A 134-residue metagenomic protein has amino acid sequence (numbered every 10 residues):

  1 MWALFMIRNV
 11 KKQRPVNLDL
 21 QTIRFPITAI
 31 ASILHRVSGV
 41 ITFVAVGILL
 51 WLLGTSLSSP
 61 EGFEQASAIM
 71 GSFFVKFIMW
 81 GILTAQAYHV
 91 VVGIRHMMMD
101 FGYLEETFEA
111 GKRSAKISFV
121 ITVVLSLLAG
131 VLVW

Functional and structural regions predicted by a protein language model:
W2-W134: Membrane-embedded alpha-helical bundles that constitute the cytochrome b-like, heme-associated redox core of multi-pass
